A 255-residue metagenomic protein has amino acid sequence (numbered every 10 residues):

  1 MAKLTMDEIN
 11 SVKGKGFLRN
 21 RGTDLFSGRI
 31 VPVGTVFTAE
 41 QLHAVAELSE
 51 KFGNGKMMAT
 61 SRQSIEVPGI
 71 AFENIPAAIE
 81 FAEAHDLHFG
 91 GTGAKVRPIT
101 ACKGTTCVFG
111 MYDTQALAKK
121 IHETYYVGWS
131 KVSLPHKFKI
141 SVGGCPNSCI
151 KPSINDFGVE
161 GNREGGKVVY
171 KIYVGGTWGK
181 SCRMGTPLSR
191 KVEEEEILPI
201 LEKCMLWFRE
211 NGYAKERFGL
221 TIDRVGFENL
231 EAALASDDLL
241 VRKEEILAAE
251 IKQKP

Functional and structural regions predicted by a protein language model:
M1-L25: Intrinsically disordered, low-complexity polar/charged tails and linkers
A2, G28-G165: Small-residue-enriched alpha-helical segments and adjacent helix-cap loops that form tight helix-helix packing
N10-F17, H43-N54, K171: Short amphipathic beta-strand starts and helix->beta connectors
F17, F26, L240-P255: Charge-rich, low-complexity terminal tails
G22-R29, C182: Gly-rich Lys/Arg/Thr-decorated short loops/hinges at beta-loop-alpha junctions or inter-strand turns that position
N54-S61, T92-G93, K131-K137, E210-R224 (+1 more regions): Flexible, glycine/charged-enriched surface loops at secondary-structure junctions
G144, S148, S153-R217: Mobile "lid/hinge" segments at catalytic clefts and subdomain interfaces of large enzymes
V225-D237: Class II aminoacyl-tRNA synthetase catalytic cores and aaRS-like
